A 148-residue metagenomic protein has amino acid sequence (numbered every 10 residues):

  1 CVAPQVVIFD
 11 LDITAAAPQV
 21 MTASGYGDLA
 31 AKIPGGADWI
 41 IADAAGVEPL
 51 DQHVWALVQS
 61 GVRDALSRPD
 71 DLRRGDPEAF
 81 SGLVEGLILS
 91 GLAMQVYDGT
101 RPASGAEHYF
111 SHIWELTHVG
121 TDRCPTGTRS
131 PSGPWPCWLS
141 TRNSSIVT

Functional and structural regions predicted by a protein language model:
C1-G61: A glycine/threonine-rich phosphate-anchoring loop and its flanking beta-alpha core in nucleotide/phosphate-binding
W55-T148: Active-site segments that bind and position negatively charged phosphate/pyrophosphate groups
